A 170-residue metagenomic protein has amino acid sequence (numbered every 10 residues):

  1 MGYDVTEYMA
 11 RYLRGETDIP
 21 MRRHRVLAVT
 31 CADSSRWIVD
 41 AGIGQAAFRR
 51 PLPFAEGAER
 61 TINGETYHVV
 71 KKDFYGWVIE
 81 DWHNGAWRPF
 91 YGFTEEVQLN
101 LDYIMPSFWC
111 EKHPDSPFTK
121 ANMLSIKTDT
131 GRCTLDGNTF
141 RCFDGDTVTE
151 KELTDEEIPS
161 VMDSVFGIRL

Functional and structural regions predicted by a protein language model:
Y3-H68: Hydrophobic/aromatic-rich core segments of domains that either
K72-L170: N-terminal accessory/pre-domain segments preceding catalytic cores
